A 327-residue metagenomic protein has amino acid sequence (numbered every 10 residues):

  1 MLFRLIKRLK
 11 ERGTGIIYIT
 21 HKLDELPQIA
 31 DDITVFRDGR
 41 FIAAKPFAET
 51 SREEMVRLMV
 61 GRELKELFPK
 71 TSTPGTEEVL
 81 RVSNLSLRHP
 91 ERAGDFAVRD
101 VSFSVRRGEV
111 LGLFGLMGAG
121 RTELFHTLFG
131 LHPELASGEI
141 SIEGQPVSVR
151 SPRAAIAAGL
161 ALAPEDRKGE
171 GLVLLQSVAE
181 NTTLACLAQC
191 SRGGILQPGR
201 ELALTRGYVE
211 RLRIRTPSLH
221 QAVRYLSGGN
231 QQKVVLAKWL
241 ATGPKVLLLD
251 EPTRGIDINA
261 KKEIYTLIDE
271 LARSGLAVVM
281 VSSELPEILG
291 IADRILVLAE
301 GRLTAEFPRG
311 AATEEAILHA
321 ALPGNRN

Functional and structural regions predicted by a protein language model:
M1-N327: Glycine-rich phosphate-binding loops of nucleotide-dependent enzymes
